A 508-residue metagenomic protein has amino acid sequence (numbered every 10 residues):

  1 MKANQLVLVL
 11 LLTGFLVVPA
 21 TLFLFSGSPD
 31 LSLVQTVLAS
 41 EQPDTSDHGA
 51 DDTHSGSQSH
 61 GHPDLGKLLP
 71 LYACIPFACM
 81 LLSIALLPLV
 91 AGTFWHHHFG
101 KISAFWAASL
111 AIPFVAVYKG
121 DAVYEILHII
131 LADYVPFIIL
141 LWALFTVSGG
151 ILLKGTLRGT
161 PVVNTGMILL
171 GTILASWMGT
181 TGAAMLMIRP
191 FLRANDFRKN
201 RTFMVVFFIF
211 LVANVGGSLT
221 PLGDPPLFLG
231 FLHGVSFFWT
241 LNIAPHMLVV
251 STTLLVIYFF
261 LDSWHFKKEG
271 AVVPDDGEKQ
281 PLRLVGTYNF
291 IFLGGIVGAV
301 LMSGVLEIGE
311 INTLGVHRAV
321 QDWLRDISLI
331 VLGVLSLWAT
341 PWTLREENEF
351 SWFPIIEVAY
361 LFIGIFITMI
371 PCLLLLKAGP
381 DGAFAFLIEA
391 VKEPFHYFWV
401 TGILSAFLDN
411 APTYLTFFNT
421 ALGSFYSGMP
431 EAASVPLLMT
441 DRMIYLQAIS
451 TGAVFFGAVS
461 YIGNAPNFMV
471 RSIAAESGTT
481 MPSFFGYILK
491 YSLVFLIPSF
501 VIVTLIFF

Functional and structural regions predicted by a protein language model:
K2-N4, V18-L69, I308-L314, P394-F395 (+2 more regions): Low-complexity, proline/glycine-enriched hydrophobic segments characteristic of transmembrane helices
L11-V34, F94, L219-T220, F238-L284 (+1 more regions): Juxtamembrane and boundary regions of transmembrane helices in multi-pass small-molecule transporters and channels
F25-S32, L89-T93, A111-I130, W142-T160 (+4 more regions): Transmembrane alpha-helix boundary signature
S59-A73, F94-S103, V123-P136, F237-M247 (+5 more regions): Interfacial loop-to-helix junctions that mark the boundaries of transmembrane helices in multi-pass membrane
A73-I84, H98-F114, Y134-A143, V285-G295 (+2 more regions): Hydrophobic mid-bilayer segments of alpha-helices in multi-pass membrane transport proteins, especially secondary
P113-F114, A175, M185-N200, M204-V206 (+5 more regions): Membrane-interfacial helix-loop connectors
T240-A339, L493: Core mid-bundle transmembrane helix pairs that form the ion/substrate translocation pathway in diverse multi-pass
G295-T416, T420-S424: Transmembrane helical segments that form the transport core of multi-pass membrane transport proteins
